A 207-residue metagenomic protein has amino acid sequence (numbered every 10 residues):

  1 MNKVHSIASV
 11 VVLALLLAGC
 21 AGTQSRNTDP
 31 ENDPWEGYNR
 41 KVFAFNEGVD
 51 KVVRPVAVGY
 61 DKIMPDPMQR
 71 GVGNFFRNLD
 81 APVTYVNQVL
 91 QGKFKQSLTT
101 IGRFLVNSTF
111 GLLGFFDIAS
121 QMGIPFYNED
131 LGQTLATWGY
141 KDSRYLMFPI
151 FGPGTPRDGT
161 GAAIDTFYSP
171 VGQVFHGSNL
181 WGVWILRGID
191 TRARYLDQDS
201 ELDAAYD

Functional and structural regions predicted by a protein language model:
M1-S9: Bacterial N-terminal signal peptides that target proteins for export
L16-G19: C-terminal motif of bacterial Sec signal peptides marking the signal peptidase cleavage site
G22, R26-D29, G139-D207: A structured, mid-to-C-terminal "fold-capping" secondary-structure block
N27-V52: Post-signal peptide N-terminal segment of mature Sec-exported envelope proteins
A44, V52, V56-M68: Membrane interface segments of multi-pass transport proteins and intramembrane proteases
G48-P55, N78-P82: Amphipathic, well-ordered alpha-helical segments in soluble domains
G73-F75: Beta-rich strand-turn-strand
N78-P156: Mid-length scaffold segments of soluble, non-membrane domains
